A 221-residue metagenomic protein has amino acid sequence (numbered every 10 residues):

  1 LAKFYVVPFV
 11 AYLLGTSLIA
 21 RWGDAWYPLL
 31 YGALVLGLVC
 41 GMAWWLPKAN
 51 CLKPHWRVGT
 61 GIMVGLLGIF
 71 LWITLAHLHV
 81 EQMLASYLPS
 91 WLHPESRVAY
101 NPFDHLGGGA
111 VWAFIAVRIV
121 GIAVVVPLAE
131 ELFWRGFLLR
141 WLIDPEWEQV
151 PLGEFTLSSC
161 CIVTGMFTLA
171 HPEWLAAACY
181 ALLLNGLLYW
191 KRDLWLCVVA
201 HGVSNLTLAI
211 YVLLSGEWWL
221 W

Functional and structural regions predicted by a protein language model:
A2-A49, K53-F70, W91: Alpha-helical transmembrane segments in multi-pass membrane proteins
A11, G15-I19, M42, L46 (+9 more regions): Alpha-helical membrane-inserting segments
R21-D24, P47-N50, V80-E81, A85 (+2 more regions): Transmembrane helix-loop junctions in multipass membrane proteins, especially transporters and channels
V35-W44, W56-I62, I73-T74, S86 (+6 more regions): A signal for specific C-terminal beta-sheet/loop modules enriched in small/flexible residues with GP/PG/PP motifs
N50-V126, L139-E154: Juxtamembrane helix-loop-helix connectors linking adjacent transmembrane helices in multi-pass membrane enzymes
D104-W221: Transmembrane helix-loop-helix hairpins at the membrane interface of multi-pass integral membrane proteins
